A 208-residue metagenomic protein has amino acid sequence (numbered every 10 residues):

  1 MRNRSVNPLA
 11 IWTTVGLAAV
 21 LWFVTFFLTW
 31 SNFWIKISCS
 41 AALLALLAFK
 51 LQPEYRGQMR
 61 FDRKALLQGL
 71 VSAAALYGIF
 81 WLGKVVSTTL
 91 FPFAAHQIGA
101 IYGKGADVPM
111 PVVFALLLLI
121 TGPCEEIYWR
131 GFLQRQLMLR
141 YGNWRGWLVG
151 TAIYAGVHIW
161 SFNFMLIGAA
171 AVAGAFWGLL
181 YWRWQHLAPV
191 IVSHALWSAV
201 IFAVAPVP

Functional and structural regions predicted by a protein language model:
M1-Q68, G78, A199-P208: N-terminal, membrane-interfacial amphipathic/helix-forming hydrophobic leader that caps and precedes the first
I11-V15, L66-A74, P111-A115, W144-V149 (+2 more regions): Hydrophobic alpha-helical transmembrane segments
F26-F33, V157-M165: Membrane-interface helix caps and helix-loop-helix hairpins in membrane proteins
A41-L51, I98, V172-W182: Alpha-helical transmembrane segments and their membrane-interface exit regions
R56-T121, L139, P208: Juxtamembrane helix-loop-helix connectors linking adjacent transmembrane helices in multi-pass membrane enzymes
E125-V149, W182-H186: Membrane-interface helix/loop boundary segments of multi-pass membrane proteins
G146-H158, G174, A195: Small-polar-interrupted transmembrane alpha-helices in polytopic inner-membrane proteins
L166-P208: Functionally important transmembrane alpha-helices
